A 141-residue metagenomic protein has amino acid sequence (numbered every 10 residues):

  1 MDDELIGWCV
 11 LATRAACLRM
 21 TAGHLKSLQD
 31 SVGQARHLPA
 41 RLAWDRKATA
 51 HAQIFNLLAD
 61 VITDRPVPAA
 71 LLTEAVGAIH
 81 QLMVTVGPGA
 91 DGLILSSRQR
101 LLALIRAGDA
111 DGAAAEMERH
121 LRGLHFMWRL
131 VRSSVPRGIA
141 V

Functional and structural regions predicted by a protein language model:
D2-L11, R19-M83, I94-L101, G112-M127: Conserved amphipathic alpha-helical segments that form helical-bundle/coiled-coil interaction surfaces
A90-G92: Active-site loop of classical SDR/Rossmann-like NAD(P)-dependent oxidoreductases, centered on the catalytic Tyr-X3-Lys
R106-A107: Well-ordered alpha/beta subsegment
R129-R132: C-terminal flanking helix
S134, G138-V141: …primarily DNA-binding HTH/wHTH and HhH modules…
